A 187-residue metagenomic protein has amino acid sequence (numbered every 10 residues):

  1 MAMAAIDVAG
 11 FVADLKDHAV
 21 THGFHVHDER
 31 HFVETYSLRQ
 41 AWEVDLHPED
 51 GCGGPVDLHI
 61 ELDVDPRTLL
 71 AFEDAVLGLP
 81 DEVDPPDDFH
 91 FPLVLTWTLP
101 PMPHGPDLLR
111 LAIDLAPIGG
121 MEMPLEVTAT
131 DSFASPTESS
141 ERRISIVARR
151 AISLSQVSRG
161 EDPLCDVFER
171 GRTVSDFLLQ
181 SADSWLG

Functional and structural regions predicted by a protein language model:
M1-D17, V33: Terminal, regulation- and interaction-focused segments at domain boundaries
A2-A5, A9, P101, V157 (+1 more regions): Short, charged/polar micro-motifs that form catalytic or ligand-binding hotspots
L15, V20-G78: N-terminal interaction modules that seed assembly of large macromolecular complexes
H31, H47-E49, L79-D84, T130-E138: Catalytic micro-motifs at enzyme active sites that drive phosphoryl/nucleotidyl and oxygen chemistry
R39-A41, G53-D57, D88-P92, S139-S145: A general secondary-structure signal for short beta-strands and their flanking turns/coil in non-transmembrane regions
L46-P48, W97-L99, A148-Q156: Short beta-strand-to-loop capping motifs
P55-M123: C-terminal basic regulatory modules in eukaryotic proteins
P106-G187: Glycine-rich, aromatic-bearing surface loops/beta-hairpins
